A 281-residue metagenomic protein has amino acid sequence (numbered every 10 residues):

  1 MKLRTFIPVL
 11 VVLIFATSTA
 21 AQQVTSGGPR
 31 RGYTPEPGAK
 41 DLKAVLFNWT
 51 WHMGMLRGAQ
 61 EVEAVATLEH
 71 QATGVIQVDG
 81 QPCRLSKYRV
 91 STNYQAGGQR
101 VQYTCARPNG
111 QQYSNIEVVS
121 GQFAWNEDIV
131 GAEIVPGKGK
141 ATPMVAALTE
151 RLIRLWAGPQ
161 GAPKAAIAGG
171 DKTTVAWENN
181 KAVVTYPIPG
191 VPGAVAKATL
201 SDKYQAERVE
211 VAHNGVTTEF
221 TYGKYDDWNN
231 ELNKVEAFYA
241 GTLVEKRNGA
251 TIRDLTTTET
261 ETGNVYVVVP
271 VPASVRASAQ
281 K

Functional and structural regions predicted by a protein language model:
M1-T5: Positively charged n-region of N-terminal signal peptides that target proteins for export
P8-A16: Bacterial N-terminal signal peptides
A20-Q22: Boundary at the C-terminal end of the N-terminal hydrophobic targeting segment
V24, G28, E36-V45, G121-A196 (+3 more regions): Flexible, processing/modification-adjacent segments and terminal tails in exported/periplasmic/extracellular proteins
T34, G38, A44-E133, A166-D171: N-terminal mature ectodomain segment of secretory-pathway/periplasmic proteins
R89-S91, S114-I116, T174, V195-T199 (+1 more regions): Short, surface-exposed charged micro-motifs
R107, I116-Q122, A132, G139-A146 (+2 more regions): Catalytic loop of the DD-peptidase/beta-lactamase superfamily, centered on the K-T-G motif and neighboring
E178-S278: Gly/Pro-enriched, hydrophobic low-complexity segments that function as extracytoplasmic propeptides/linkers
